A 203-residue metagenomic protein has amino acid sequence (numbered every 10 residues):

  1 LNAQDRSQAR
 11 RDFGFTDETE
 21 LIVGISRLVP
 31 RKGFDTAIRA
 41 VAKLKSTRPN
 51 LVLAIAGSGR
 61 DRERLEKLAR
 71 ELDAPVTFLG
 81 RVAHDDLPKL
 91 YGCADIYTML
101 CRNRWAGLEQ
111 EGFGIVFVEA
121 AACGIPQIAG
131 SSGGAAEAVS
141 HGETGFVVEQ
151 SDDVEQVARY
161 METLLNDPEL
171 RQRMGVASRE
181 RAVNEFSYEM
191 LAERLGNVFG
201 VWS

Functional and structural regions predicted by a protein language model:
L1-R11: Acidic anion/phosphate-binding donor-loop and adjacent secondary structure in glycosyltransferase catalytic cores
T16-K32, I38-A42: Conserved donor-binding/catalytic core segment of Leloir-type glycosyltransferases
I22, A37-V41, L53, V157 (+1 more regions): A structural motif in glycosyltransferase catalytic domains
E63, A136-E162, E169-R173: Change "using UDP/GDP/dTDP sugars" to "using nucleotide sugars
E63-P88, I96: Nucleotide-activated donor-binding/catalytic signature segment of Leloir-type glycosyltransferases, i.e., the conserved
G92-Q110, I125: Acidic donor-binding loop of glycosyltransferase active sites
F117, A122, P126-A129, V139: Short hydrophobic beta-strand element within catalytic cores of glycosyltransferases and related nucleotide-activated
N184, Y188-S203: C-terminal alpha-helical cap of glycosyltransferases
